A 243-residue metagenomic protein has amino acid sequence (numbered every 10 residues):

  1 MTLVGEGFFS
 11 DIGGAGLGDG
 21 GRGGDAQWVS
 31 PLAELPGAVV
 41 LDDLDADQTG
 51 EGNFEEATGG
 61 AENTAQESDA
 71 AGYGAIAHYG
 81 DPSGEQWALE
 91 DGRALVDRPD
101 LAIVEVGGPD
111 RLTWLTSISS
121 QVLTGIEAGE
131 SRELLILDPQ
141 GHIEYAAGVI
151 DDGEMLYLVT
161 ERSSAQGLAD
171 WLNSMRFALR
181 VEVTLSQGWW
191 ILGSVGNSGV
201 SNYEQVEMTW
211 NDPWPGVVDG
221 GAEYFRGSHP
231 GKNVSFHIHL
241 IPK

Functional and structural regions predicted by a protein language model:
M1-K243: Basic, glycine/lysine-rich polyanion-binding surfaces/domains
